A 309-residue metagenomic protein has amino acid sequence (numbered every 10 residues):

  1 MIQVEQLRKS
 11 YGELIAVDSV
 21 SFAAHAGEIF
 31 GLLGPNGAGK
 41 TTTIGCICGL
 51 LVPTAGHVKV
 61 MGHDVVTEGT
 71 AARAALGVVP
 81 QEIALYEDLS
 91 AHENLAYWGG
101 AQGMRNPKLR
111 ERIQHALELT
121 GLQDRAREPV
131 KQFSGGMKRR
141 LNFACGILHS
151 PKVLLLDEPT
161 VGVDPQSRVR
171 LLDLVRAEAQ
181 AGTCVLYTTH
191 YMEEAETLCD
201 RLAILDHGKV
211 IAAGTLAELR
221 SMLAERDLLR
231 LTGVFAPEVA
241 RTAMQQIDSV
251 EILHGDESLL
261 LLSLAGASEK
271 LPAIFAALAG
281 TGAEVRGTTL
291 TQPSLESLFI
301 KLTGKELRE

Functional and structural regions predicted by a protein language model:
G56-T67, A71-A72: Conserved ABC transporter NBD signature motif
A96, G100-G103, P107-R125: Conserved ABC ATPase "signature" region
F143: Hydrophobic anchor residue at the start of the ABC signature
S150: Conserved catalytic motifs of ABC-family nucleotide-binding domains
L154-E158: Catalytic Walker B motif of ABC-type/P-loop ATPase nucleotide-binding domains
L172-A265: ABC transporter nucleotide-binding domain
